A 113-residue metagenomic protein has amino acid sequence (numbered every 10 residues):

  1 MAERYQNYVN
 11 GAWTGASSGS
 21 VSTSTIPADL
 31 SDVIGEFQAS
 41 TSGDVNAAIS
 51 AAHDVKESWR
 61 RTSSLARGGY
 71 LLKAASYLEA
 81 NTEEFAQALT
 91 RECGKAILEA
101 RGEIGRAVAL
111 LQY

Functional and structural regions predicted by a protein language model:
M1-E36, G69, K73: Terminal low-complexity tails and localization/encapsulation signals of metabolic enzymes
L30-Y113: Glycine-rich loop-to-alpha-helix module at the N-terminal edge of alpha/beta enzyme cores
